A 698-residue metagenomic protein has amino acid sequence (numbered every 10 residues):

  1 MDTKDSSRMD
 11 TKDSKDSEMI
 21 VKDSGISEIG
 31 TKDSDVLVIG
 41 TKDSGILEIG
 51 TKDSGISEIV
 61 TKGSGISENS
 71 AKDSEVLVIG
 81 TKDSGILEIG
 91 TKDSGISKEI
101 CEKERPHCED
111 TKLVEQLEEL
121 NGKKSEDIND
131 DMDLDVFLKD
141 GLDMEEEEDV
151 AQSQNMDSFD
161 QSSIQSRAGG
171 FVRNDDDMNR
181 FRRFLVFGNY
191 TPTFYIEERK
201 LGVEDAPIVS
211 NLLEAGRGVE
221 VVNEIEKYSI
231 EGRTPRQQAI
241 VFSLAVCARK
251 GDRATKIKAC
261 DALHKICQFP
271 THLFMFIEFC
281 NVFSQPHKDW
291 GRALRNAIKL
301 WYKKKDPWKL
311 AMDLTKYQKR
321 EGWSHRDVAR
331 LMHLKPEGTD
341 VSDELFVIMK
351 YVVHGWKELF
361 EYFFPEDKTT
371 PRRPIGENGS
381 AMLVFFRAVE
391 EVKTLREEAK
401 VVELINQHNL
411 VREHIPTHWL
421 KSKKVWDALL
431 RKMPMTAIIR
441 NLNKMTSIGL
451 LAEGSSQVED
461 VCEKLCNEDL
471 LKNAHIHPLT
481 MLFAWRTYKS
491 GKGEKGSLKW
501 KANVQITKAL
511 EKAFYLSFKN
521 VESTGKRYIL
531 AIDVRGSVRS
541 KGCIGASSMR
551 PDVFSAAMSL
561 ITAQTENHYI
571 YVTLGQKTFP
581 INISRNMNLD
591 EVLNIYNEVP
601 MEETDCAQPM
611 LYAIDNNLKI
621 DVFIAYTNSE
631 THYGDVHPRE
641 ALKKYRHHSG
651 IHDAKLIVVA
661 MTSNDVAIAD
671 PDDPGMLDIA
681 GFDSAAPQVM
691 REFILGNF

Functional and structural regions predicted by a protein language model:
M1, G25, V36-G40, G45-I49 (+11 more regions): Hydrophobic transmembrane signal anchors and adjacent membrane-proximal interface regions, especially in viral
M1-S97: Long, intrinsically disordered low-complexity tandem-repeat segments
D5, K12, M19, I49 (+5 more regions): Intrinsically disordered, low-complexity regions enriched in serine, threonine, proline and polar/charged residues
C108-D552, Q564-F698: Long lumenal/extracellular ectodomains of secretory and single-pass membrane proteins
